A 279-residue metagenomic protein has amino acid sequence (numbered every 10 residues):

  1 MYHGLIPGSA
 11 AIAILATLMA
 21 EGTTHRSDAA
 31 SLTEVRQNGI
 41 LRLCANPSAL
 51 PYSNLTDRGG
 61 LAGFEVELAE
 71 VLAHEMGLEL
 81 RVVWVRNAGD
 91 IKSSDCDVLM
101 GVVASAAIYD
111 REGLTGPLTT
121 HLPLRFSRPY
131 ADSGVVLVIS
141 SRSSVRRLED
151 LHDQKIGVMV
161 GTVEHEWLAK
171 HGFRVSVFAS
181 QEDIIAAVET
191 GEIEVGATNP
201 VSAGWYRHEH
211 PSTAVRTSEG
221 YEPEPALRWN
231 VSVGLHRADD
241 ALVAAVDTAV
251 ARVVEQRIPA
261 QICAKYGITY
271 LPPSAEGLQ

Functional and structural regions predicted by a protein language model:
M1-A10: Bacterial N-terminal signal peptides that target proteins for export
L18-G22, R26, V163-S176, A214-S218 (+1 more regions): Ligand-binding clefts/hinges and TM-proximal coupling segments of bilobed small-molecule sensing domains
N38-G63: Short glycine-rich His-centered loop
P47, P129-I139, R207-A251, I268-Q279: Periplasmic-binding protein-like
V66-E75, R142, E149-E164, P223-Y270: Extended ligand-binding regions for polar small-molecule ligands
E70, H74, E79-D150, V215 (+1 more regions): Acidic, polar ligand-binding/catalytic clefts
E79-S93, G161, S176-T190: Short helix-initiation/N-cap motifs at beta->coil->alpha
